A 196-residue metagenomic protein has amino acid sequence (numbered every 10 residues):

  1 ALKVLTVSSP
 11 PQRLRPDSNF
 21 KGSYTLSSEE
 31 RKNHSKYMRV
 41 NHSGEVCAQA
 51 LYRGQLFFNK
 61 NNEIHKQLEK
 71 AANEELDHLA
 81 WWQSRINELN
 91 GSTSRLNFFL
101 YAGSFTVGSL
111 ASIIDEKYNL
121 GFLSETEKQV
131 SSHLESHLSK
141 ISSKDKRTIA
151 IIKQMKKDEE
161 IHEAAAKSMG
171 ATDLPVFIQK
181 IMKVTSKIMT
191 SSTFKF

Functional and structural regions predicted by a protein language model:
A1-F196: Non-heme di-metal
